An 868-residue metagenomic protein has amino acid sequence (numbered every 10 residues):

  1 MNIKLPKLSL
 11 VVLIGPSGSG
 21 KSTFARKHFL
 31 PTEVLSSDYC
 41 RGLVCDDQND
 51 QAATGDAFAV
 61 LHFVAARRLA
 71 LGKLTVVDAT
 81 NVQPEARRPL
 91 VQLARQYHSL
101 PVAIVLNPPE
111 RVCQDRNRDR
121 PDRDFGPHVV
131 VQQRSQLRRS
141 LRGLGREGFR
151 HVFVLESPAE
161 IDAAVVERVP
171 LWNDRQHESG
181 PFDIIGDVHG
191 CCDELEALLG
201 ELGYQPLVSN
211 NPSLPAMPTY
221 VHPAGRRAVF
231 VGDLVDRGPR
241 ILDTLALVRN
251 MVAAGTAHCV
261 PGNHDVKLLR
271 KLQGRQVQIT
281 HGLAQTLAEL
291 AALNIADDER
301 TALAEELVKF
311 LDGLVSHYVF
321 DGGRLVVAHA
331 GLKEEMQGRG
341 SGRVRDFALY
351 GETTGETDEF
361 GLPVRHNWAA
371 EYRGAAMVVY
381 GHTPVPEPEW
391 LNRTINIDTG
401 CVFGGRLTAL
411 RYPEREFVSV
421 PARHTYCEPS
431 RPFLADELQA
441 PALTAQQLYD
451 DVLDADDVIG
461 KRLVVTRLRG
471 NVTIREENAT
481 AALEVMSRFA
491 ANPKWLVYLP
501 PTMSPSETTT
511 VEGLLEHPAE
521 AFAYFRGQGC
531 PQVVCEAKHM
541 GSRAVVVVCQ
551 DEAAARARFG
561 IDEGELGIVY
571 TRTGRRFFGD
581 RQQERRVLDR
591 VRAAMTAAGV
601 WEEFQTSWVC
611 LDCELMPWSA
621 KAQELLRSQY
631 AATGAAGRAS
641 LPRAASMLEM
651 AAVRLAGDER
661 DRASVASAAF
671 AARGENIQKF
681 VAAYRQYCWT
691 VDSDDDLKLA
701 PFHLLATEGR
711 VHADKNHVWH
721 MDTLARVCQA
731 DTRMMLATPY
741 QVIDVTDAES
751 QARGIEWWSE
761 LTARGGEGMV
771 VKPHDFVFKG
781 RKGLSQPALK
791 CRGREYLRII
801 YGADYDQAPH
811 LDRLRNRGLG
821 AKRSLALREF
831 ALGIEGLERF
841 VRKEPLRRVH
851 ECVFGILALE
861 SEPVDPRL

Functional and structural regions predicted by a protein language model:
N2-I14, P31, Q96, P108-R168: Conserved GTP-binding G-domain of TRAFAC-class P-loop NTPases and closely related GTPase folds
S19-T75, E85, R111-Q114: Conserved substrate/cofactor phosphate-moiety recognition/catalytic segment in nucleotide-dependent phosphotransferases
F29, L43-D47, L69, N81-D122: ATP-dependent NMP and nucleoside kinases share a basic, alpha-helical "lid"
V129-V131, P223-G225, R237-V319, E334 (+3 more regions): Active-site neighborhood of divalent metal-dependent phosphoester bond hydrolases
D162-L245: N-terminal active-site segment of His-dependent metallophosphoesterases
D346, G351-Q446: Acidic, His/Gly-rich catalytic cores of divalent-metal-dependent hydrolytic chemistry
T444-E520, R543: Low-complexity, highly charged intrinsically disordered N-terminal segments that act as targeting/localization
L515-T571, S664-L868: Nucleic-acid 5′ end/cap handling module spanning
